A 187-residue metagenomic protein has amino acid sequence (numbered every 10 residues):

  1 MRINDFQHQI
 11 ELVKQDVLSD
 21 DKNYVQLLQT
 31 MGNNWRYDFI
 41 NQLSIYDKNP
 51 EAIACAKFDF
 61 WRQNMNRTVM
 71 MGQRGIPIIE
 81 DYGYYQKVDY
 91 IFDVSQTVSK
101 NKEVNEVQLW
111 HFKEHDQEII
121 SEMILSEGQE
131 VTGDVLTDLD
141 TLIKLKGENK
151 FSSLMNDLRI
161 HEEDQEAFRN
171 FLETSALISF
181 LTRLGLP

Functional and structural regions predicted by a protein language model:
M1-P187: N-terminal accessory/interface modules of nucleic-acid-binding and processing proteins
